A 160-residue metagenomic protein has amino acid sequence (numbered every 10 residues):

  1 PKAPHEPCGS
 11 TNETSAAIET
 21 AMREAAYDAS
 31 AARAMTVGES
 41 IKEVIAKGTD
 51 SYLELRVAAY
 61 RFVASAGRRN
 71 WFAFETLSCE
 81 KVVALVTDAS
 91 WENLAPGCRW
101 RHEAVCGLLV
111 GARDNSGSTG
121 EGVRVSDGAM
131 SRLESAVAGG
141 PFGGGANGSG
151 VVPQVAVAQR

Functional and structural regions predicted by a protein language model:
P1-E6, K47-A64, E92-R160: Alpha-helical solenoid repeats of the armadillo/HEAT superfamily in eukaryotic scaffolding/adaptor proteins
A3-D28, F62, R69-F74, D114-G120: Alpha-solenoid ARM/HEAT helical repeat scaffolds used for protein-protein interactions
C8, Y27-S30, C79, C98 (+1 more regions): Generic recognition of cysteine residues
T11-M22, A34, S65, A73-F74 (+3 more regions): Residue-level signal for functionally critical sites in structured catalytic/ligand-binding pockets
T11-T14, T20, T36, T49 (+4 more regions): Residue-identity detector for threonine
S15, E19, R23, S30-K42 (+3 more regions): Core helices of alpha-solenoid repeat scaffolds
A21-A25, S40-G48, L85-S90, A136 (+1 more regions): Alpha-solenoid HEAT/Armadillo-like helical repeat scaffolds in large eukaryotic proteins
A46-K47, A59-E80, L85-W91: Extended amphipathic alpha-helical scaffold segments
